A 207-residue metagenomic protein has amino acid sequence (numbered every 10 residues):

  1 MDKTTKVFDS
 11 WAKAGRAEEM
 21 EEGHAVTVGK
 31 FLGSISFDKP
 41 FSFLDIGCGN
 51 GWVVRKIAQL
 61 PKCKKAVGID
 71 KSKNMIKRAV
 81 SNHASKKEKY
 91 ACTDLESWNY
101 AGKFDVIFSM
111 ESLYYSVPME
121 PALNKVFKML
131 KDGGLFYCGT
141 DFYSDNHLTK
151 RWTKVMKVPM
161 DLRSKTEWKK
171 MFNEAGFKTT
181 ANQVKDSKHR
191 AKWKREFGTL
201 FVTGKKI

Functional and structural regions predicted by a protein language model:
M1-S36, S144-D145, R151: Conserved class I S-adenosyl-L-methionine
L44-I46, N50-S97: Class I SAM-dependent methyltransferase SAM/SAH-binding core
F108: A conserved beta-strand element that flanks and buttresses the S-adenosyl-L-methionine
E120-D132: A short glycine-rich, Lys/Arg-flanked "PGG" loop and its adjoining helix->strand segment in the class I
G133-T140: Conserved beta-strand signature within the Rossmann-like core of class I S-adenosyl-L-methionine
D141-P159: Short, glycine-/aromatic-enriched active-site segment of Class I SAM-dependent methyltransferases
M160-G176: Short alpha-helix
K188-I207: Core SAM-dependent methyltransferase catalytic element
